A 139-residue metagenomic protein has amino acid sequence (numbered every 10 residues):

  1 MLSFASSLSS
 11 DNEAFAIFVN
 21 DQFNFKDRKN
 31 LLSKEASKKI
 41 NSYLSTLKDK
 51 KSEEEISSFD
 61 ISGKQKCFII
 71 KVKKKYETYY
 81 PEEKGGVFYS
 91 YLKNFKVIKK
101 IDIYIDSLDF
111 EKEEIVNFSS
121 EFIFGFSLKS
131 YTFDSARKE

Functional and structural regions predicted by a protein language model:
M1-E139: Short amphipathic alpha-helical segment within the helicase RecA-like ATPase core that mediates nucleic-acid
